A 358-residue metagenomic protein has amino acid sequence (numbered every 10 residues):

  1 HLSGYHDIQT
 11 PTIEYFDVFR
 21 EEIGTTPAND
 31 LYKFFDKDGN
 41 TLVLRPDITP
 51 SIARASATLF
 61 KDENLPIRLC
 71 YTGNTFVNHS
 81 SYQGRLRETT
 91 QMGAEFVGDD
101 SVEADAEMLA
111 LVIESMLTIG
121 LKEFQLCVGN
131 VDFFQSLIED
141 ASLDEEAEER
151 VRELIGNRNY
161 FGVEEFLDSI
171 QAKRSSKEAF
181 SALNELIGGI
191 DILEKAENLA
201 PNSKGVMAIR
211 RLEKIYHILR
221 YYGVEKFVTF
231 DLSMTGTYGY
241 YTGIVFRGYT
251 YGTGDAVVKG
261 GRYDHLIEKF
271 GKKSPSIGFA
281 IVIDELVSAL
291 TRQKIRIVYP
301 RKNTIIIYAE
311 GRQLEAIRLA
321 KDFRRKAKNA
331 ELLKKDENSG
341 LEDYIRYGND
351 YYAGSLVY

Functional and structural regions predicted by a protein language model:
H1-T10: Intrinsically disordered, low-complexity, positively charged segments
S3, E14-D17, A28, I48-D62 (+2 more regions): Positively charged, Gly/Ser-enriched RNA/tRNA-binding surfaces
I8, L126, S355-L356: Hydrophobic residues within beta-strands of alpha/beta enzymes
P11-L42: Polyanion/phosphate-binding surface patch
D30-D36, L143-E165, V224: Acidic, His- and aromatic-enriched active-site or binding-groove loops in soluble protein domains that engage sugars
R87-M92, V128-S136: Short, conserved phosphate-binding/catalytic loop or strand-edge motifs used in phosphoryl-/nucleotidyl-transfer
E123-F134, V151, T229-S233: Short, surface-exposed recognition loops or helix-turn segments adjacent to catalytic cores
N130, R158-G162, R312: Short, solvent-exposed helix-helix connector turns and helix-capping sites enriched in acidic/polar residues
